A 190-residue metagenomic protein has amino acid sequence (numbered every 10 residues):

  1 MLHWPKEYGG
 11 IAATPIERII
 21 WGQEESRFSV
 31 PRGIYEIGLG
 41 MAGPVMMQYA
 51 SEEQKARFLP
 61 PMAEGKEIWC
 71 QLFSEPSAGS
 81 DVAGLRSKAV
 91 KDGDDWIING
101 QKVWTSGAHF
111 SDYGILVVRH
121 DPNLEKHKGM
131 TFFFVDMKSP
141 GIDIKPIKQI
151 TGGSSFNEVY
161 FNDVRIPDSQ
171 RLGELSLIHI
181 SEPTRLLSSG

Functional and structural regions predicted by a protein language model:
M1-K66, S106-Y113: Internal helix-loop-helix
G65-F73: A short, Trp-centered hydrophobic/proline-enriched beta-strand micro-motif
S80-D81, W96: Hydrophobic, small-residue-rich alpha-helical packing segments that form membrane-like cores
G84, K138-R165: Flexible, small-/acidic-enriched active-site or ligand-binding loops
S87-V90: A structural signal for short hydrophobic beta-strand segments in well-ordered beta-sheet cores
N99-D143: A short core secondary-structure module
V164-L177: Long, acidic (Asp/Glu-rich), low-complexity accessory segments flanking structured domains
I178-G190: Single conserved hydrophobic/aromatic residue that forms the stacking wall/gate of nucleotide- or nucleobase-binding
